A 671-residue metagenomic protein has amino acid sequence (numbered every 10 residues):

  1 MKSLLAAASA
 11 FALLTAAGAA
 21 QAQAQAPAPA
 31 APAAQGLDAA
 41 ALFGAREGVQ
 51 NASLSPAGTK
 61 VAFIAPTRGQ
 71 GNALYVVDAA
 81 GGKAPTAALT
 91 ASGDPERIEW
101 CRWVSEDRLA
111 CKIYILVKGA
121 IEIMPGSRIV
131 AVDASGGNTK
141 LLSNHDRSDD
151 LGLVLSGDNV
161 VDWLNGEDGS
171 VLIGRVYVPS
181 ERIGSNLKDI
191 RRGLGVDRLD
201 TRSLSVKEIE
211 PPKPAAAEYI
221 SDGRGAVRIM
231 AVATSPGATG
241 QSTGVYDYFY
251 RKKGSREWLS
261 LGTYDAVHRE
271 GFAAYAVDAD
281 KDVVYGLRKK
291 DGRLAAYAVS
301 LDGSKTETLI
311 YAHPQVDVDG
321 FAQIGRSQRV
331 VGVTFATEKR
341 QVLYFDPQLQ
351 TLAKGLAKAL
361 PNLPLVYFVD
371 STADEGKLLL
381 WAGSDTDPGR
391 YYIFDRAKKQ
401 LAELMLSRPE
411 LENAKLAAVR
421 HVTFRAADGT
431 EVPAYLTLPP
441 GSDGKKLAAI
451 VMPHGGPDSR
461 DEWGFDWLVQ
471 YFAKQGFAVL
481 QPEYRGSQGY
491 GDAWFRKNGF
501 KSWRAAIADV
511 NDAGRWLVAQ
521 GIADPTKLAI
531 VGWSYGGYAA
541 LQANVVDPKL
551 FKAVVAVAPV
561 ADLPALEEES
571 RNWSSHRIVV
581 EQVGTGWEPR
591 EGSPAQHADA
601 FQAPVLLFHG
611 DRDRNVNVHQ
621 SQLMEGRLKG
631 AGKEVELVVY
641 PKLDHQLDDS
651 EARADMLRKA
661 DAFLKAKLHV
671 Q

Functional and structural regions predicted by a protein language model:
M1-A20: Gram-negative bacterial Sec-dependent N-terminal signal peptides
A7-A10, A22-L378, D385-D387, F394: Beta-propeller folds
L54, F63, W103, F424 (+5 more regions): Conserved hydrophobic/aromatic "anchor" residues that stabilize well-ordered secondary structure elements
R256, T263-A273, A397, L401-A418 (+1 more regions): Beta-propeller and related beta-repeat scaffolds in trafficking/envelope systems
F335, G383, M452-G456, S534 (+1 more regions): Glycine-rich His-Gly loop
D385, A426-V432, A603-V605, S621: C-terminal substrate/ligand-recognition segments
L411-T526, W533-S534, E567-W573: Cap/lid segment of the alpha/beta-hydrolase catalytic domain
Y484-Q671: Active-site-proximal cap/loop segments of hydrolase catalytic domains
